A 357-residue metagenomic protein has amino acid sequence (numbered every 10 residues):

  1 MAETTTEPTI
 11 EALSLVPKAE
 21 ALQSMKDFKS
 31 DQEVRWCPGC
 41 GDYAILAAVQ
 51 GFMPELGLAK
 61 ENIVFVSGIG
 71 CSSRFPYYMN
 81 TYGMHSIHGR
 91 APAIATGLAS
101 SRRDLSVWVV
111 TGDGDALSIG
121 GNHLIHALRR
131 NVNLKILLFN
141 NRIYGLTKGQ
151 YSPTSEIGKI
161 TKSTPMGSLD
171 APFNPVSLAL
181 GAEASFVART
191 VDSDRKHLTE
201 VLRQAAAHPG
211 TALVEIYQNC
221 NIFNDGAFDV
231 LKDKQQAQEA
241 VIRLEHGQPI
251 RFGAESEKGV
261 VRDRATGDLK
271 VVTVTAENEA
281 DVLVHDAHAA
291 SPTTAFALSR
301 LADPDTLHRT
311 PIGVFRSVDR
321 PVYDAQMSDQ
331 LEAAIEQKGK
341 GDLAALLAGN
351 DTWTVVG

Functional and structural regions predicted by a protein language model:
A2-L105, Q330-G357: Thiamine diphosphate
A2-L22, D31, I222-G357: Flexible, low-complexity linker and terminal segments
Q32, A59-I63, A91, S101-V107 (+5 more regions): Short coil/turn connectors at secondary-structure junctions
I69-C71, N141-I143, D194, Y217-I222 (+1 more regions): Glycine-rich beta-alpha junction loops
I69-G145, T199: Thiamine diphosphate
D104, S152-A205: Conserved thiamine diphosphate
G121-L128, L146-K159, L178: Active-site-proximal loop->helix
S185-V241: ATP/pyrophosphate-binding catalytic subdomain of soluble kinases
